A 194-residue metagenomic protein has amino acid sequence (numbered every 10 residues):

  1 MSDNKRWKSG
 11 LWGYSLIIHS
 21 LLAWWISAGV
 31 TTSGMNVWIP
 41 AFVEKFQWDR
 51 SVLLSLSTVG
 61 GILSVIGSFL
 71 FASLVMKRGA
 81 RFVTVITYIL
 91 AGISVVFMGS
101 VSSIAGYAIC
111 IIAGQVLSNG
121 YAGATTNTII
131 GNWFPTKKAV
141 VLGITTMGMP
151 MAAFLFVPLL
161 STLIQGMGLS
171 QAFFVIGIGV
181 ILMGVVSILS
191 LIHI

Functional and structural regions predicted by a protein language model:
S15-P40, F46-R50, V157: Extracytoplasmic
G61-F69, F154: Residue-level signature of mid-helix packing/kink "hotspots" within the transmembrane helices of 12-pass Major
G67-G79: Helix-to-loop junctions at the C-terminal end of transmembrane segments in multipass secondary transporters
I89-S102: C-terminal ends and interior cores of transmembrane alpha-helices in multi-pass membrane transporters/permeases
G106-Y121: Hydrophobic core of transmembrane alpha-helices in multi-pass small-molecule transporters, especially MFS/SLC-type
G120-F134: Intracellular juxtamembrane helix-capping segments at the cytosolic ends of symmetry-related transmembrane helices
F173-L189: Symmetry-related core transmembrane helices of the 12-TM Major Facilitator Superfamily/SLC fold
H193-I194: Conserved small/polar residues in nucleotide/adenosyl-binding loops
